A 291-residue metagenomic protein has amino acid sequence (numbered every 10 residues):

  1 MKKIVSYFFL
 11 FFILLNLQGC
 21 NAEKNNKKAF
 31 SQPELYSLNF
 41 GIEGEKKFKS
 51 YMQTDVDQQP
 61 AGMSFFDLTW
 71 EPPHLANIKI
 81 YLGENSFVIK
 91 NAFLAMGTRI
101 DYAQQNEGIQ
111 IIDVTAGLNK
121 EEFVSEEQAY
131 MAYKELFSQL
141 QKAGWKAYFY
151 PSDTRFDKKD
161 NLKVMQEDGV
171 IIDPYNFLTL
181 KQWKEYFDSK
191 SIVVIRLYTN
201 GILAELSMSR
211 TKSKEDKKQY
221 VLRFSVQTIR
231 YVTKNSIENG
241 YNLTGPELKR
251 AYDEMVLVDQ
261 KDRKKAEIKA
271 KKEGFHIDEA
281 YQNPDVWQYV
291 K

Functional and structural regions predicted by a protein language model:
K2-L10: Sec-dependent signal peptide recognition, specifically the positively charged N-region followed immediately by
N16-G19: C-terminal motif of bacterial Sec signal peptides marking the signal peptidase cleavage site
N21-E23: Bacterial signal peptide processing site
F30-T115: Compositionally biased P/S/T/G-rich terminal and signal peptide-adjacent segments that lie outside catalytic cores
L94-Y175, K217-D253: Long, charged/polar, surface-exposed segments that mediate recognition or autoinhibition
D160-Y220: Aromatic/basic-lined ligand-recognition segments that form π-stacking hydrophobic pockets flanked by Lys/Arg to engage
V226-K291: A cross-kingdom marker for long, charged
